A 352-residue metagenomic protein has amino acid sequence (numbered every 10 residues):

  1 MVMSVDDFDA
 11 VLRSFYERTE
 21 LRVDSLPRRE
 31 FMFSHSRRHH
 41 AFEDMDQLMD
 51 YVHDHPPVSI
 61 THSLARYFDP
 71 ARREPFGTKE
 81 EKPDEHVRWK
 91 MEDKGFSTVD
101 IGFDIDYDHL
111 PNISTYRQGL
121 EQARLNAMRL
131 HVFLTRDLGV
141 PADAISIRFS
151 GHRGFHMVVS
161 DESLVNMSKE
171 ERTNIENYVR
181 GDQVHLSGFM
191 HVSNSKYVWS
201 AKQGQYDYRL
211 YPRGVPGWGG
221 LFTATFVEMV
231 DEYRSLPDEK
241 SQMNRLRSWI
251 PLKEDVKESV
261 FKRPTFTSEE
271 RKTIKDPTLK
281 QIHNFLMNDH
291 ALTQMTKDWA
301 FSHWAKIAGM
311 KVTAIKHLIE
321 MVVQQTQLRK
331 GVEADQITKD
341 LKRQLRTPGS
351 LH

Functional and structural regions predicted by a protein language model:
M1-S150, D161-K169, N174, G181-Q327 (+2 more regions): Signature for HUH/AEP ssDNA processing cores
F149-S160, T338: Beta-rich nucleic-acid/ligand-interaction surfaces
L341-Q344: Active-site lining segments that contact anionic ligands and/or coordinate catalytic metals
